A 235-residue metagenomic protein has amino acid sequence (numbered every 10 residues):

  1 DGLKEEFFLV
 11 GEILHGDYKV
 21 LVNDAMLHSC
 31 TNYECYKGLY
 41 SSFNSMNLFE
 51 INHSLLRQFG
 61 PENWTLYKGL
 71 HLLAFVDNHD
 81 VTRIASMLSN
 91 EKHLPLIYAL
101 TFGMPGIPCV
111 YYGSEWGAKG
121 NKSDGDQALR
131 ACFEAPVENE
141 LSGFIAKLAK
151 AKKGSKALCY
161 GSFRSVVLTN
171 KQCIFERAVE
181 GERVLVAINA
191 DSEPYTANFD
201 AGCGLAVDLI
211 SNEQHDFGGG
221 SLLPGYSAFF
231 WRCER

Functional and structural regions predicted by a protein language model:
D1-E5, D77, G106, K156: Proline-centered flexible-loop/turn and helix-kink motifs
D1-Y67, L100, G117-K147, A151 (+2 more regions): Active-site-proximal helices and loops of the catalytic beta/alpha 8
F8-V10, H71-A74, P108-C109: Structural preference for beta-strand elements that scaffold enzyme active sites
I13-L14, F75-N78, S114-W116: Short, well-ordered beta-to-alpha junction loops that form the rim of enzyme active sites and present histidine/acidic
M46-F49, G60, T82-H93, K147 (+1 more regions): Aromatic-anchored helix/helix-loop segment that forms the rim or "lid" of small-molecule/cofactor binding pockets
L66-S89: Active-site clefts of carbohydrate-active enzymes
E91-L94, P105-V110, S114-R235: Carbohydrate-interacting/catalytic domains
